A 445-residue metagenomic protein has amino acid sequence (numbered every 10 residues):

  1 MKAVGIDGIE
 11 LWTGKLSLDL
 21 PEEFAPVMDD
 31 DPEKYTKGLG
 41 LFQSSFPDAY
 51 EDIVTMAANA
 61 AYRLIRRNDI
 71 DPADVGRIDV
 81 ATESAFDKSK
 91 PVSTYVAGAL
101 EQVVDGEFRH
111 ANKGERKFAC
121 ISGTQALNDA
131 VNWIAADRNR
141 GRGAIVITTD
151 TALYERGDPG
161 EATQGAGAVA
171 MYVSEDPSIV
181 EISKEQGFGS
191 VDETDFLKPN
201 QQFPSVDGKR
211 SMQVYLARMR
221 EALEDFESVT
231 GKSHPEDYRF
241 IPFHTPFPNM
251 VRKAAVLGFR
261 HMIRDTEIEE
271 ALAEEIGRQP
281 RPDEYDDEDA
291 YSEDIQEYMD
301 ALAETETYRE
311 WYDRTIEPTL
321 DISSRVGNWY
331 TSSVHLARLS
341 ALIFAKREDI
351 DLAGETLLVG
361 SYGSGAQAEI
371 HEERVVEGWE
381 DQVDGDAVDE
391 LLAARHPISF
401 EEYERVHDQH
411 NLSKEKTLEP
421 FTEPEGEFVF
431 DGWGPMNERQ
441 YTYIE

Functional and structural regions predicted by a protein language model:
M1-Y50, D158-E224, A366-E445: Condensing-enzyme catalytic core mediating Claisen C-C bond formation in acyl metabolism
I6-D7, A73-A81, R109-G114, G141-T149 (+5 more regions): Beta-strand segments within the central parallel beta-sheet cores of soluble alpha/beta enzyme folds
E10-T13, A81-D87, K117-S122, I147-L153 (+2 more regions): Acidic, glycine-rich active-site loops and adjacent beta-strand->loop/helix elements that engage anionic groups
P32-D52, A85-G143, T149, H261-S333: Conserved catalytic cysteine-centered active-site region of acyl-thioester-dependent Claisen-condensing enzymes
A60-G76, R220-R239, V256-R260, R278 (+1 more regions): Phosphate/pyrophosphate-binding loops at sites that engage ATP/ADP/AMP, CoA/4′-phosphopantetheine, polyphosphate
R239-A254: Long, repeat-rich segments with strong aromatic
D289-A301, D313-L392: C-terminal catalytic subdomain
